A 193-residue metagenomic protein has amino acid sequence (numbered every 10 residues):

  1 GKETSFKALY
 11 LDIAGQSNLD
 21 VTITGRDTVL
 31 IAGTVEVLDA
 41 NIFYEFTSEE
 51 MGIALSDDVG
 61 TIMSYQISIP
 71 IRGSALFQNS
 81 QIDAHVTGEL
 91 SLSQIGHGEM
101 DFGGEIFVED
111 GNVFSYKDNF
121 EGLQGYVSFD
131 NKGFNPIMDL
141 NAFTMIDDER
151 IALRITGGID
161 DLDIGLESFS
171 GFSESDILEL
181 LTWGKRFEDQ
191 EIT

Functional and structural regions predicted by a protein language model:
G1-I192: Strand-loop-strand
